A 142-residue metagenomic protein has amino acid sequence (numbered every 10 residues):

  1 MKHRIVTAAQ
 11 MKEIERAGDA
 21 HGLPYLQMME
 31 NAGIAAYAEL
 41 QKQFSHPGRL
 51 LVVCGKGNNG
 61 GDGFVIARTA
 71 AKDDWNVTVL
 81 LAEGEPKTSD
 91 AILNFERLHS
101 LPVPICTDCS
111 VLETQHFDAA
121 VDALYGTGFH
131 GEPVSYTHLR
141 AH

Functional and structural regions predicted by a protein language model:
M1-H46: Positively charged, low-complexity intrinsically disordered leader regions
R49-L51, A119: Structural motif
C54, L124-Y125: Glycine-rich, N-terminal phosphate-binding loop of Rossmann-like dinucleotide-binding domains
G61-I105: Active-site-proximal loop->helix
C109-H116: Short amphipathic alpha-helix with an adjacent loop that forms part of the alpha/beta core around
Y125-Y136: Glycine/threonine-rich flexible loop motifs
T137-H142: Conserved small/polar residues in nucleotide/adenosyl-binding loops
